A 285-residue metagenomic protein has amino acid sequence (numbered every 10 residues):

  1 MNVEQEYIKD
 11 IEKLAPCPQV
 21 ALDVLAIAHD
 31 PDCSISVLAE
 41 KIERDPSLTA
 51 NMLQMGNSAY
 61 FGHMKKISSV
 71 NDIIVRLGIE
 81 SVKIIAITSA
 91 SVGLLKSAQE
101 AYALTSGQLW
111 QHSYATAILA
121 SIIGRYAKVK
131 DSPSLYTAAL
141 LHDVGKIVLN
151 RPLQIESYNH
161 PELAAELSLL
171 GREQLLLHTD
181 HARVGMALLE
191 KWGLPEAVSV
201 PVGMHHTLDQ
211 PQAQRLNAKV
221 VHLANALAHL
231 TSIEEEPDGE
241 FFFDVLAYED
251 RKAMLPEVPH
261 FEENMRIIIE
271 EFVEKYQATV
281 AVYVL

Functional and structural regions predicted by a protein language model:
M1-E156, S168-R172, L176-D244, L285: Conserved alpha-helical "signature site" that marks functionally important helical segments or helix/loop junctions
M1-E6, Q212, R251-L285: Terminal helices and disordered tails flanking the catalytic cores of nucleotide-processing hydrolases
A247: Aromatic-residue-lined binding/catalytic grooves and analogous aromatic/hydrophobic interfacial grooves in multimeric
